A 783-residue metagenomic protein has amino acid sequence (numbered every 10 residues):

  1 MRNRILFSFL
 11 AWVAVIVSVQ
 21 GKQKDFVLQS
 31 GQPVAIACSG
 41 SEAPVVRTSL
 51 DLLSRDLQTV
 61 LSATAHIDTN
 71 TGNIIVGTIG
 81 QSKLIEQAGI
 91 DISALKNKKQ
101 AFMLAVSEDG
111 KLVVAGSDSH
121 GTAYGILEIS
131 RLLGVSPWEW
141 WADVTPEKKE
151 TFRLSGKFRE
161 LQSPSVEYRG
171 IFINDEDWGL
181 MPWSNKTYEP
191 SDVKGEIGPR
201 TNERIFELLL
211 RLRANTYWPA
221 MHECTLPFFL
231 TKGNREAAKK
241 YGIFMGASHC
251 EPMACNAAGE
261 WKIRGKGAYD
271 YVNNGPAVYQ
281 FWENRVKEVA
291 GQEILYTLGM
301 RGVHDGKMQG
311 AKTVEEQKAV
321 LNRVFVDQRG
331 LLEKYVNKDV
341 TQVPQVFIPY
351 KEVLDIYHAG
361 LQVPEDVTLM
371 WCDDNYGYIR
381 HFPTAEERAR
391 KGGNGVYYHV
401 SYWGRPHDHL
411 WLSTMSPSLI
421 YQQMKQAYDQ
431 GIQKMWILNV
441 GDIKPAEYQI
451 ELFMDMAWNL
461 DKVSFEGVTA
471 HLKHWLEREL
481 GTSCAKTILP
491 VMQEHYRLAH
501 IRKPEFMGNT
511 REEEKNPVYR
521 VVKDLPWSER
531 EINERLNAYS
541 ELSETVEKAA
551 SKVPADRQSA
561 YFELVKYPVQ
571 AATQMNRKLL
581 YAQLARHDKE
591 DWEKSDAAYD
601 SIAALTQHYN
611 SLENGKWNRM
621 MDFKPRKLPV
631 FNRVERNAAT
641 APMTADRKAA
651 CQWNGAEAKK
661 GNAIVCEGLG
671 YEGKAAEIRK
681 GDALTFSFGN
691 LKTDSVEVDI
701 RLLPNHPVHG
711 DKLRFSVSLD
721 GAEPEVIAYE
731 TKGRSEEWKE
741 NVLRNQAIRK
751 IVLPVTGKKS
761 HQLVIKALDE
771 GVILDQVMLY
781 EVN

Functional and structural regions predicted by a protein language model:
M1-K24: Bacterial Sec-dependent N-terminal signal peptides
G21-S163: Contiguous, structured surface segment used for ligand recognition
V113-G116, D177-P199, N215-T225, W261-A277 (+3 more regions): The substrate-binding groove and active-site-proximal loops of carbohydrate-active enzymes, especially glycoside
W138-K194, R200-A220, G392-G395: An acidic-aromatic substrate-binding cleft motif
V144, K148-E150, L472-R626, L684: C-terminal non-catalytic alpha-helical accessory regions
K149-L154, H222, F229-L230, A237-K240 (+3 more regions): Gly/Pro-rich turn-and-neighbor structural signature
L210, N215-W218, T225, G233 (+2 more regions): Structured mid-domain segments that build the active-site/substrate or prosthetic-cofactor binding neighborhood
D622-N783: Extracytoplasmic
